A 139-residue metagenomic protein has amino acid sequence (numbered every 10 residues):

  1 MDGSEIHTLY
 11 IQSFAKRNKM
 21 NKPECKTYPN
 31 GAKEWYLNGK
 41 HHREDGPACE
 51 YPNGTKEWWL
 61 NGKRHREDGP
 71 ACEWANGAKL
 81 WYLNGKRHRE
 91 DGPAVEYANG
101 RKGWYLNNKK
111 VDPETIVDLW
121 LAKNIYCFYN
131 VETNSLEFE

Functional and structural regions predicted by a protein language model:
D2-E139: Glycine/tyrosine- and acidic-biased, solvent-exposed loop/turn segments at the edges of beta-strands
